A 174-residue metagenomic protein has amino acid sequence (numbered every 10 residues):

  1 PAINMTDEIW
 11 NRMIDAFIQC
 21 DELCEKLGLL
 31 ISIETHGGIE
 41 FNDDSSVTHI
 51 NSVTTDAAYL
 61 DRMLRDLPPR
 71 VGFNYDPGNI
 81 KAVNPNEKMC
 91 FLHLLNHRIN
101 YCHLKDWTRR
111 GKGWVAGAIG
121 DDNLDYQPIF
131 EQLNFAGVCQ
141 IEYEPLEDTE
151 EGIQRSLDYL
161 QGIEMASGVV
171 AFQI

Functional and structural regions predicted by a protein language model:
P1-Y75, A82, Q173: Active-site acidic/histidine proton-transfer and metal-coordination neighborhood in alpha/beta enzyme cores
A2, I9, F73, W107 (+2 more regions): A generic structural signal for ordered alpha-helices
A16-L27, R62-R70, L94, R98 (+3 more regions): Alpha-helical structural signal in soluble globular domains
I31-I33, V71-Y75, N100-L104, G137-I141: Hydrophobic faces of well-ordered beta-strands that scaffold small-molecule active sites in alpha/beta enzyme cores
E40, K88-C90, E164, G168: Generic secondary-structure boundary signal with a strong preference for alpha-helix termini
D43-A57, D61, N79-A136, E144-Q154: Gly/Pro-rich active-site loop or hairpin
E150-F172: C-terminal helical cap(s) of enzyme catalytic domains, especially alpha/beta-barrels
